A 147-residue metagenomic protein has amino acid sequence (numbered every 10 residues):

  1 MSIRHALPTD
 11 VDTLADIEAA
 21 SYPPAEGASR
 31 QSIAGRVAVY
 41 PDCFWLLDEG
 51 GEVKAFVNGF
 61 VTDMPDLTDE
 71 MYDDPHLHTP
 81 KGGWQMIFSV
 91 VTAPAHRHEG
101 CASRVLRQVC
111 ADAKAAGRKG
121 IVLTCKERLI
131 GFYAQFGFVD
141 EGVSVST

Functional and structural regions predicted by a protein language model:
S2-L14: A short beta-loop-alpha structural element at the N-terminal edge of CoA-dependent acyl/N-acetyltransferase catalytic
D16-R30, R36: Helix-loop element at the rim of GNAT/NAT acetyltransferase active sites that forms part of the acceptor-substrate
F44-E49: Cytosolic beta-strand hydrophobic patch enriched in CBS
E52, F56-V91, R97, R107 (+1 more regions): Conserved acyl-donor/pantetheine-binding loop and adjacent beta-alpha core of acyl/acetyltransferases and related
V61-M64, T124, A134, V139-T147: Conserved catalytic-core motifs of GNAT/GCN5-like acyltransferases
G100: Conserved G/P- and acidic residue-centered "switch" motifs that form tight phosphate/ATP-binding loops in soluble
L106, A111-K126: Conserved GNAT acetyl-CoA-binding A-motif
